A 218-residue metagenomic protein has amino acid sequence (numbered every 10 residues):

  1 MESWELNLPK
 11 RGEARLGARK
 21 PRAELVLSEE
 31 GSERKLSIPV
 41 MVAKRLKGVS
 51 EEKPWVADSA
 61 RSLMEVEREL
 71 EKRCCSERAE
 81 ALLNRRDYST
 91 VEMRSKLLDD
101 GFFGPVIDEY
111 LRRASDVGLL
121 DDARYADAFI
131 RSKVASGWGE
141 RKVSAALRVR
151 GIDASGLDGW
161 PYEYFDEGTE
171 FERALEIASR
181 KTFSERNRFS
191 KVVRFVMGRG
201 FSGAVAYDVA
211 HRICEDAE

Functional and structural regions predicted by a protein language model:
M1-E218: An alpha-helical, amphipathic repeat domain used for nucleic-acid recognition, typified by the mTERF helical solenoid
